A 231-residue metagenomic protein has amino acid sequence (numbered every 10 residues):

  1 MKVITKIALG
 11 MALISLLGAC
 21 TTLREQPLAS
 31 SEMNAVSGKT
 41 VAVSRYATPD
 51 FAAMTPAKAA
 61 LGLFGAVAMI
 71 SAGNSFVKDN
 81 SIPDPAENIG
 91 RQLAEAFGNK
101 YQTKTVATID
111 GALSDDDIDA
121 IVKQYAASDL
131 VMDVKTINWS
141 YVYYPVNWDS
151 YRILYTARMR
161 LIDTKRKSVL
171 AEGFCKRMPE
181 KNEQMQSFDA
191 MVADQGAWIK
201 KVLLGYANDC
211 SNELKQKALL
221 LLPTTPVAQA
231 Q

Functional and structural regions predicted by a protein language model:
M1-L9: Bacterial N-terminal signal peptides that target proteins for export
I14-L17: Bacterial Sec-type N-terminal signal peptides, specifically the leucine/valine-rich hydrophobic h-region
C20-K100, L219-Q231: A structural "domain/chain start" motif
T21-L28, A112-R166: Surface-exposed short loop/turn segments
P49-D50, N138-Y141, M178: Solvent-exposed loop/turn segments at secondary-structure junctions within structured extracellular/periplasmic domains
G73-P83, T164-Q216: Short secondary-structure boundary motifs at beta->alpha junctions and helix caps
G98-D116: Short beta-strand->alpha-helix linker/helix-N-cap micro-motif that forms a surface specificity/interaction loop
